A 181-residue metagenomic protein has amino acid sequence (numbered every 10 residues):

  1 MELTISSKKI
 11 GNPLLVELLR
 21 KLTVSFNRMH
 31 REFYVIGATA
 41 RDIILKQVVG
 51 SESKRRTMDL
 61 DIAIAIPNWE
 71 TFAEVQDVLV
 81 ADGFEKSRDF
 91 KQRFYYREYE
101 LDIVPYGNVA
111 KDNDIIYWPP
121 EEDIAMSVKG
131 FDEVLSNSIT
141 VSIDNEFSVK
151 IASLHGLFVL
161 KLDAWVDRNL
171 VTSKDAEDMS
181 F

Functional and structural regions predicted by a protein language model:
M1-F181: Compositionally biased terminal segments of proteins
